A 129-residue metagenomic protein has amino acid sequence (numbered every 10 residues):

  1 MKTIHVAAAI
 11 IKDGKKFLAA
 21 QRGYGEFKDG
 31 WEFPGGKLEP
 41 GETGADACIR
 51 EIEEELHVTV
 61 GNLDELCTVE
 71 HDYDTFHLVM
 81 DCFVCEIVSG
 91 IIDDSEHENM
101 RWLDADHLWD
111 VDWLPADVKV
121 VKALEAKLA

Functional and structural regions predicted by a protein language model:
M1-F17, K37: Conserved N-terminal beta-strand and adjoining loop/helix that marks the start of the Nudix/MutT-like hydrolase domain
H5-A7, K15, L78-D81, E98: Change "...and in nucleic-acid phosphodiester-cleaving endonucleases..." to "...and in nucleic-acid processing enzymes
K16-E54: Conserved Nudix-box catalytic region and its N-terminal flanking loop in Nudix hydrolases and closely related
V58-T68: A short coil-to-beta-strand element that immediately follows conserved catalytic motifs
V69-I91, R101, A105, L124: Active-site-adjacent beta-strand/loop module that shapes the phosphate/pyrophosphate-binding cleft
S89-G90, A105-V118: C-terminal structural segments of small proteins and small subunits
A116-A129: Charged phosphate-binding loop/patch that engages nucleotide di/tri-phosphates or the phosphate backbone of nucleic
